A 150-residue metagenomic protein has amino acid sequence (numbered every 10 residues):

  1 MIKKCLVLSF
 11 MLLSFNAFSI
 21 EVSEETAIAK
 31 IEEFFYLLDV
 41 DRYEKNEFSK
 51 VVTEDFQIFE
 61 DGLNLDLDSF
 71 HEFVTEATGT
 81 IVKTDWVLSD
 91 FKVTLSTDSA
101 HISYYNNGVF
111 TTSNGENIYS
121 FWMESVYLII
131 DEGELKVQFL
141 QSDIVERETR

Functional and structural regions predicted by a protein language model:
K4-F15: Sec-dependent N-terminal signal peptides
S14-K50: Short, low-complexity N-terminal intrinsically disordered segments enriched in polar/charged residues
K45-L95: A solvent-exposed, acidic/Ser-Thr-rich amphipathic alpha-helical stretch
G79-I81, G108-Y119, E146-E148: Short, cysteine-centered beta-strand-loop-beta hairpins and adjacent loop/turn segments enriched in charged/polar
T84, T97-G108: A short hydrophobic beta-strand element
W86, S120-F121: Membrane-spanning beta-strands of outer-membrane beta-barrel proteins
V93-H101, G115, L128-L135: A short, structured loop/turn motif at beta-sheet edges
F121-R150: Short beta-strand edge/turn micro-motifs at domain boundaries
